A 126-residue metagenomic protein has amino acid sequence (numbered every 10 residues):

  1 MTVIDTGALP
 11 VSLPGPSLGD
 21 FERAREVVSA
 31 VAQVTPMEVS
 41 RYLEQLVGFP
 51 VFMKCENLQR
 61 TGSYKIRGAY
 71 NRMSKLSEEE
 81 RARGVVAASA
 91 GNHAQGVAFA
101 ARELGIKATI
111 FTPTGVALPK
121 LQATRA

Functional and structural regions predicted by a protein language model:
M1-A126: PLP-dependent amino-acid enzyme catalytic core
